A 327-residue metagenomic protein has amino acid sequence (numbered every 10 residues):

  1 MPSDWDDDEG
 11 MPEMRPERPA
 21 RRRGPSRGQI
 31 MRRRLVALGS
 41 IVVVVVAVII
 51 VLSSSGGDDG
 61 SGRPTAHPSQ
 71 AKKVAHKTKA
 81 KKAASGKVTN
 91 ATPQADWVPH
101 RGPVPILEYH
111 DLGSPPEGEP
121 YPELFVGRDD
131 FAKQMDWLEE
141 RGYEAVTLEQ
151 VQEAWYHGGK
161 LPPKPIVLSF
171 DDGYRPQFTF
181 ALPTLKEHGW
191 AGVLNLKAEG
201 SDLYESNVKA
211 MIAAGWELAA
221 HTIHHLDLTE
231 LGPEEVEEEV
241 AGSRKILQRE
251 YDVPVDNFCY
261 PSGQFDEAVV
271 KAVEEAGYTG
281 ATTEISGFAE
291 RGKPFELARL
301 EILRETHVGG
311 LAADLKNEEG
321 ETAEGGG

Functional and structural regions predicted by a protein language model:
M1-R33: Terminal targeting segments of Actinobacterial cell-envelope proteins
L38-V48: Core hydrophobic alpha-helical transmembrane segments of single-pass membrane proteins
V48-Q70: C-terminal region of N-terminal signal peptides and the immediate post-cleavage residues of exported proteins
H67-K73, K77, K81-S169, Y174-F180 (+3 more regions): C-terminal active-site subregion of NodB/CE4 polysaccharide deacetylases
L107, W216-H221: Non-cysteine beta-strand/loop elements that form the S-adenosyl-L-methionine
G189-K209: A short, conserved beta-to-alpha structural element at the edge of catalytic cores that scaffolds binding
N195, H221, A281-T283: Short beta-strand and adjacent tight-turn residues that come in two discontinuous sequence segments and form the edges
